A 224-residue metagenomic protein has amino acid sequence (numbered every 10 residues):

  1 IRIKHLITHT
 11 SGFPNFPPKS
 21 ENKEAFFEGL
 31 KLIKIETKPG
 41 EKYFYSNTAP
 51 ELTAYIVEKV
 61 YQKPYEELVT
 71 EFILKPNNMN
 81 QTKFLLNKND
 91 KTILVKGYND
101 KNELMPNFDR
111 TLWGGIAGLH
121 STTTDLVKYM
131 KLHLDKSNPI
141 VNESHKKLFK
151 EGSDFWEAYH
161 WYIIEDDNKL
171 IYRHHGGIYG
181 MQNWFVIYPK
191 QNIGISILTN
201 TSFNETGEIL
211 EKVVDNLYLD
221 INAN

Functional and structural regions predicted by a protein language model:
I1-F16: Conserved catalytic neighborhood of penicillin-recognizing serine enzymes
R2, N22, D90, E205 (+1 more regions): Short acidic-hydrophobic sequence patches enriched in Asp/Glu that either
R2-K4, N80, K190-I193: Loop/turn elements at helix/coil->beta-strand transitions in domains of secreted/extracellular proteins
L6, G29-L30, Y98, S144 (+1 more regions): A generic structural signal for nonpolar/aromatic side chains embedded in well-ordered alpha-helices
I7-S11, N77, H133: Hydrophobic aliphatic residues
F13-I93, M105, T111-V127: Catalytic-site signature segments of enzymes, centered on catalytic residues
I56, G97, V186-I187: Hydrophobic beta-strand positions
Y61-E71, K75, L104-N224: Catalytic loop of the DD-peptidase/beta-lactamase superfamily, centered on the K-T-G motif and neighboring
